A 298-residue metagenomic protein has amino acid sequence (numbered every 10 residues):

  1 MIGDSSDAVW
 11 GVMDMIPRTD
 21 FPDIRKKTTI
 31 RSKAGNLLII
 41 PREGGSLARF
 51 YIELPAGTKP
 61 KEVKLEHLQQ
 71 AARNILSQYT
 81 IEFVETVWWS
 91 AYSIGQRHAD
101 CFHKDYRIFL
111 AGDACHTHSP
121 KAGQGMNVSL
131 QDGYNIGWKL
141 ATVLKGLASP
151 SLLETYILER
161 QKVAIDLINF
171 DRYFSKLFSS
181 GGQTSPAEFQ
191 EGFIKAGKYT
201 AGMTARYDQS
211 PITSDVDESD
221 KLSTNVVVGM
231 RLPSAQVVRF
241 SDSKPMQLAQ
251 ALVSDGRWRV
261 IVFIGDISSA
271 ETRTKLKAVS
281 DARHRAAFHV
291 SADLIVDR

Functional and structural regions predicted by a protein language model:
M1-Y207, P211: Core Rossmann-like FAD-binding/catalytic domain of the broad FAD-dependent monooxygenase superfamily
N74, T142-R298: Helical substrate-recognition/capping region of FAD-dependent monooxygenase/halogenase enzymes
